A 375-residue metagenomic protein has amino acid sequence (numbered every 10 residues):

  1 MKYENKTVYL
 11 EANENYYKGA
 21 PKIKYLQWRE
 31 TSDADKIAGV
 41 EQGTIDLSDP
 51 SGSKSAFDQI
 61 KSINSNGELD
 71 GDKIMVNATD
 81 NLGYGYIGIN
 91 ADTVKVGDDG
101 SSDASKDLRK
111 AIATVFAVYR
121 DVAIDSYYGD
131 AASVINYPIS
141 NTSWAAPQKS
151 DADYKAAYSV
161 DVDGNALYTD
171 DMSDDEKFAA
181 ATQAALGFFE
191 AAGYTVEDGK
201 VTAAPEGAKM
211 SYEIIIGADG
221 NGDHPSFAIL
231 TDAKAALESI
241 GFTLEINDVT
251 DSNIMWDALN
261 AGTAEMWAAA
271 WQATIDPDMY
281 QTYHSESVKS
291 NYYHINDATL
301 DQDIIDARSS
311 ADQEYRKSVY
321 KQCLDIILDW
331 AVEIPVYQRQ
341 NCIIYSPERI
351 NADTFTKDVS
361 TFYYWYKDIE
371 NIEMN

Functional and structural regions predicted by a protein language model:
M1, P21, S62-T79, G88-D103 (+5 more regions): Short, solvent-exposed loop/beta-turn-alpha elements that line the ligand-binding surface or hinge of extracytoplasmic
K2-Y9, Q27-K95, Y119, D125-A131: Extracellular/periplasmic solute-recognition and catalytic clefts
E4, T31-D35, S102-D107, D175-Q183 (+4 more regions): Soluble non-cytosolic domains of exported or imported proteins
Y9, D103-A235, D368-N375: Append "and occasionally in soluble cytosolic enzymes with long acidic Gly/Pro-rich linkers
E11, N15, K24, A34-A38 (+12 more regions): Solvent-exposed, polar/charged alpha-helical surfaces in well-ordered, non-transmembrane soluble domains, broadly
K18-R29, A208-Y212, A235-V249: A local structural motif
V40, I45-L47, A235-S290: Periplasmic binding protein-like
A123-D125, A192-D219, A270, A311-P347: Bilobed periplasmic-binding protein-like "clamshell/Venus-flytrap" ligand-binding domains
